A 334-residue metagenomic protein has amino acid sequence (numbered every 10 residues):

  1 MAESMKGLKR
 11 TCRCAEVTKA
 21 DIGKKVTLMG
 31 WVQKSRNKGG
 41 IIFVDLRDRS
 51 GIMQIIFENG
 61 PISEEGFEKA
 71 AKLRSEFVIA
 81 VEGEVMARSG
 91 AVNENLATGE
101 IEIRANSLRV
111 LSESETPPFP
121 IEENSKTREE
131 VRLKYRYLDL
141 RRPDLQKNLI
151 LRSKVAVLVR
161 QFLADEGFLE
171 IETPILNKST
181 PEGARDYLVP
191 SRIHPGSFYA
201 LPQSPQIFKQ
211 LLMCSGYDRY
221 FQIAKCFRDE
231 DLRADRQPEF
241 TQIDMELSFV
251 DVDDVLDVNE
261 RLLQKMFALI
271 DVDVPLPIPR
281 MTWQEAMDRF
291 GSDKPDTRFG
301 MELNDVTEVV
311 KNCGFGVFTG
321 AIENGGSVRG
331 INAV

Functional and structural regions predicted by a protein language model:
M1-V334: Class II aminoacyl-tRNA synthetase catalytic cores and aaRS-like
